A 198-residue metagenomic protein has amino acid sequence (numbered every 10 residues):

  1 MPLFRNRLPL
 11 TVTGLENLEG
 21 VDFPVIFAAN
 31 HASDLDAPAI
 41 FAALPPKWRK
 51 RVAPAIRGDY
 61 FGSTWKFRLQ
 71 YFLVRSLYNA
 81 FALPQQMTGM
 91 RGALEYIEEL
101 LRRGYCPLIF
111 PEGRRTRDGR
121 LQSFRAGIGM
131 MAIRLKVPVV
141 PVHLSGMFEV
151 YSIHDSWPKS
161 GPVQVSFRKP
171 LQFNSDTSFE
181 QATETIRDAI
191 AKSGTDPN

Functional and structural regions predicted by a protein language model:
M1, F41, Y71, I97 (+1 more regions): Short amphipathic alpha-helical segments and helix-helix/interface helices
M1-H31: Helix-to-loop junction immediately C-terminal to a conserved catalytic motif
M1-R7, T64-N79, R134, Y151 (+1 more regions): Alpha-helical membrane-targeting segments
V12, P54, A80-A82, V139-P141 (+1 more regions): Conserved beta-strand scaffold positions in the cores of enzyme catalytic domains, especially in NTP/NDP-utilizing
V12-L15, F67, R91-L94: Structural motif corresponding to alpha-helix initiation and N-cap regions
G14, A29, I56, Q85 (+2 more regions): Pocket-edge structural micro-motifs
G20-Q86: Catalytic core of membrane glycerolipid acyltransferases/transacylases, capturing the structured, soluble-facing
M87-N198: Non-catalytic C-terminal accessory region of glycerolipid acyltransferases and related lyso-lipid remodeling enzymes
